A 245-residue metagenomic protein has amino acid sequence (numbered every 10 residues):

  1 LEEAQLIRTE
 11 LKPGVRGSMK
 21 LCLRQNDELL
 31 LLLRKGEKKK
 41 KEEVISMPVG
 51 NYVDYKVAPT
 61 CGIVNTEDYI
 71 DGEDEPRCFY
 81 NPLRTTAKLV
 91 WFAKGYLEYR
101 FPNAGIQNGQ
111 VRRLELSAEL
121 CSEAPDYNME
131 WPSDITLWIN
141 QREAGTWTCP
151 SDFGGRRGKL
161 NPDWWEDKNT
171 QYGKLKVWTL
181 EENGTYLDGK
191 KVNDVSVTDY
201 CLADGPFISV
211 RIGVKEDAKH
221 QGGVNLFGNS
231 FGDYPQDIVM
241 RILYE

Functional and structural regions predicted by a protein language model:
E2-K12: A short, conserved structural fragment
E10-K35: Short, cationic-aromatic polyanion-contact patches
L29-T85: Amphipathic alpha-helical dimerization/coiled-coil segments that flank or bridge DNA-binding/regulatory modules
R77-F92, P150-A203, H220: Extended, solvent-exposed segments with strong compositional bias
E98-R112, V197-A203: Extracellular and analogous surface-interaction loops
G109-M129: A short beta-strand element within beta-rich, extracytoplasmic domains of secreted/secretory-pathway proteins
Y127-I139: Short coil-to-beta strand junction motifs in C2/discoidin
G213-E245: Proprotein-processing/basic-patch segments
